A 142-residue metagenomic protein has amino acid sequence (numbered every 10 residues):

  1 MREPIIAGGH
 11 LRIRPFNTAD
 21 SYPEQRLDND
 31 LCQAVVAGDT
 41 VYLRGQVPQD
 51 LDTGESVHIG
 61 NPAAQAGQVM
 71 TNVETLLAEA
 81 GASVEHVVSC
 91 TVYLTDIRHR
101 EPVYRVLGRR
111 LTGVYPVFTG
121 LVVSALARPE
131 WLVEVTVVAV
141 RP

Functional and structural regions predicted by a protein language model:
M1-T71, T75-S89, L94-P142: N-terminal presequence-like segments and the immediate start of the first folded domain
